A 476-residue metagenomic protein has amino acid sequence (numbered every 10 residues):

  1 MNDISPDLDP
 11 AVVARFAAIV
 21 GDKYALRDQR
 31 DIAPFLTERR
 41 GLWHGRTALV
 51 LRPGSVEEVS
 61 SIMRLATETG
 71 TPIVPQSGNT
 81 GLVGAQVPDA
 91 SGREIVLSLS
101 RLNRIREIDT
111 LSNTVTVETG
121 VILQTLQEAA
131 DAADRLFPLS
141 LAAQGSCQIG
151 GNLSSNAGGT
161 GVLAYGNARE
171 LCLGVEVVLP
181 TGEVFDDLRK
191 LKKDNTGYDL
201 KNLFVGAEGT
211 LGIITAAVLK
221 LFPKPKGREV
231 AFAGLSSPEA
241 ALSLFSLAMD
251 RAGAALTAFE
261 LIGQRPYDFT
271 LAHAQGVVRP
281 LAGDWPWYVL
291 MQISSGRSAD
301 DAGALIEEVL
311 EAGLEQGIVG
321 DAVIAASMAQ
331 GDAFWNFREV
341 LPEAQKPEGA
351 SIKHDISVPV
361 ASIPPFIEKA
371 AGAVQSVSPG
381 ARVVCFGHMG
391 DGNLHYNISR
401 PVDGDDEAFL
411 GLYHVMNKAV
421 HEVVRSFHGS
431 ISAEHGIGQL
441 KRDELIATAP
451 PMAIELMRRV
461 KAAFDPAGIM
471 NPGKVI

Functional and structural regions predicted by a protein language model:
M1-R39, T69-T71, A312-A329, S426-I431 (+1 more regions): N-terminal accessory segments
M1-R64, G81-N113, P266-V278, Q330-I352 (+1 more regions): N-terminal flexible segment immediately upstream of the FAD-binding catalytic core in FAD-dependent oxidoreductases
L26-I32, P223, F232-L235, L242-L412 (+3 more regions): C-terminal substrate-recognition/cap domain of FAD-linked oxidoreductases
R30, S77-N79, A142, Q264 (+1 more regions): Short, ordered loop/turn segments at secondary-structure junctions
R104-E260, M470: FAD-binding subdomain of flavoenzyme oxidoreductases
T110-N113, G404-D405, L440-I446: Short beta-alpha connecting loops at secondary-structure transitions that line or flank enzyme active sites
E183, K441-I476: Activity-critical C-terminal alpha-helical subdomain
